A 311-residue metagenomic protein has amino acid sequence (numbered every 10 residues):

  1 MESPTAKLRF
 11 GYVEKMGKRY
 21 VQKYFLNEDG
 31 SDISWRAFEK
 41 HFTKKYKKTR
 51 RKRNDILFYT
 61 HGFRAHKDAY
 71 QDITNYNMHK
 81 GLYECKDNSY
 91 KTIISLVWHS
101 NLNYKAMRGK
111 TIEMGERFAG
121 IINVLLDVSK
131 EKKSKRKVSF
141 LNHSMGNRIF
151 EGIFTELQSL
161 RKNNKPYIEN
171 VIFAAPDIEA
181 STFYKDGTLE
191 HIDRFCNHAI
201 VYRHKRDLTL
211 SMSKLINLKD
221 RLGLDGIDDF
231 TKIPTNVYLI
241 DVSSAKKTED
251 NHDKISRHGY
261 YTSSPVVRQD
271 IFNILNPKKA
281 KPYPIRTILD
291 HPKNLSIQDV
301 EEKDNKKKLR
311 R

Functional and structural regions predicted by a protein language model:
M1-R50, F63-A65, Q71, N75 (+3 more regions): Lipolytic serine-hydrolase domain surface
N54-G62: Short beta-strand element of the alpha/beta-hydrolase
D55-I56, R136-V138: Generic beta-sheet signal
K67-D68, R148: Loop/helix-junction capping segments adjacent to catalytic residues or to phosphate/diphosphate-binding pockets
F118, N142-G146, F150: Gly/Ala-rich beta-loop-alpha elbow adjacent to hydrolase catalytic centers
